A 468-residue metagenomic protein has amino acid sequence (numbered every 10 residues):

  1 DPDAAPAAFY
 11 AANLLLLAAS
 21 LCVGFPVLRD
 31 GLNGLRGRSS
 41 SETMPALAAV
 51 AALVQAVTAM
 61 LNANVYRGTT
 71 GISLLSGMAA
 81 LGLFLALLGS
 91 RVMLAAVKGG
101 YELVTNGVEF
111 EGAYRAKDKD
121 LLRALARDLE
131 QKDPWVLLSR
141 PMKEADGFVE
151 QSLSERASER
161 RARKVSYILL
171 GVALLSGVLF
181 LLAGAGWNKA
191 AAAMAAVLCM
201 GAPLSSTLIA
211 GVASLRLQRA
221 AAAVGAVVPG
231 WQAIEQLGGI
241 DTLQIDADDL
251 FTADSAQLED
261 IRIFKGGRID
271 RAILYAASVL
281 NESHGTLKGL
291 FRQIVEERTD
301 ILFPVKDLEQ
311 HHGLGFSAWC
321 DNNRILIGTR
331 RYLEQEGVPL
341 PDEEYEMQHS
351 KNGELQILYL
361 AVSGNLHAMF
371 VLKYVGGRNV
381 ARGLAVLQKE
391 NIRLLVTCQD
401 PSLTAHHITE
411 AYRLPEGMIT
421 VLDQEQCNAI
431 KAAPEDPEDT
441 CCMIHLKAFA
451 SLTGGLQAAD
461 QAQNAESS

Functional and structural regions predicted by a protein language model:
D3-L14, P45, N64-A79, G186-M200: Membrane-water interface of transmembrane alpha-helices in multipass transporters/channels
F9-A12, A46, L61, E297-H407: Signature of the cytosolic headpiece of P-type E1-E2 ATPases
L16-V27, N33, A79-Y114, K132-T242 (+1 more regions): Hydrophobic alpha-helical transmembrane segments
R36-A48: Cytoplasmic-side transmembrane-helix entry/capping segments in multi-pass membrane proteins
E102-L137, M418-D439: Short, non-transmembrane cytosolic segments of multipass membrane proteins
P134-W135, C320-N322, V362-S468: Conserved ATP-binding TGD loop and adjacent catalytic N/P-domain core of P-type ATPases
A145-D146, E150, S158-E159, K265-H312 (+2 more regions): ATP-binding catalytic core of ATPases
I234-D260: Asp-based phosphoryl-transfer active-site loop
